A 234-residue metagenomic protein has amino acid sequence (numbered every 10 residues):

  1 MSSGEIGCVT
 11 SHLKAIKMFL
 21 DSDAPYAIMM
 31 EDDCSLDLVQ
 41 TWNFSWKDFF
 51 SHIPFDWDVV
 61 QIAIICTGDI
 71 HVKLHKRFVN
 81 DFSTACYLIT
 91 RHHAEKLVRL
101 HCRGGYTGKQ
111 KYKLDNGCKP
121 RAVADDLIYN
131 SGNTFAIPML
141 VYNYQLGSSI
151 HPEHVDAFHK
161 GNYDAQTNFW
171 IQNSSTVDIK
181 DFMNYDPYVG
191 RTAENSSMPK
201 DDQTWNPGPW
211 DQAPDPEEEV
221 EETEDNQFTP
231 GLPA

Functional and structural regions predicted by a protein language model:
M1-M30, C34-A234: An acidic/histidine-cluster motif and surrounding catalytic segment that typifies divalent-metal-assisted enzyme active
